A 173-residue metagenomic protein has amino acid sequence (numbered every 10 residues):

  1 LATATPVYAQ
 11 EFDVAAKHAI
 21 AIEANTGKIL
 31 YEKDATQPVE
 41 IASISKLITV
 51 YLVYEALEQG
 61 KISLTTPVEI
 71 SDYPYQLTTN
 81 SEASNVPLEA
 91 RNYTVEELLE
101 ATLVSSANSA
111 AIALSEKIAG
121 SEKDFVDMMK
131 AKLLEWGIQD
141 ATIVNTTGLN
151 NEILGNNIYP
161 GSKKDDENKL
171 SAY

Functional and structural regions predicted by a protein language model:
V7-Y173: Active-site-adjacent loops and short helices of periplasmic peptidoglycan-processing enzymes
